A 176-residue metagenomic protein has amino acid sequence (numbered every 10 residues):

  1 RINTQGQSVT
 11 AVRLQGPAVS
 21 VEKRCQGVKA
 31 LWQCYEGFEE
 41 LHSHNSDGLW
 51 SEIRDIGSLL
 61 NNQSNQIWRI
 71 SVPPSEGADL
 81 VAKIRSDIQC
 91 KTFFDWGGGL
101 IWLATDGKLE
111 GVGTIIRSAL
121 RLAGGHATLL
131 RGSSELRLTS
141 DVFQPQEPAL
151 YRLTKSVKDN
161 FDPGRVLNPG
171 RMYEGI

Functional and structural regions predicted by a protein language model:
R1-H42: A conserved active-site cap/scaffold subdomain adjacent to cofactor or substrate pockets
Q5, L31-I176: Conserved glycine-rich FAD pyrophosphate-binding loop
